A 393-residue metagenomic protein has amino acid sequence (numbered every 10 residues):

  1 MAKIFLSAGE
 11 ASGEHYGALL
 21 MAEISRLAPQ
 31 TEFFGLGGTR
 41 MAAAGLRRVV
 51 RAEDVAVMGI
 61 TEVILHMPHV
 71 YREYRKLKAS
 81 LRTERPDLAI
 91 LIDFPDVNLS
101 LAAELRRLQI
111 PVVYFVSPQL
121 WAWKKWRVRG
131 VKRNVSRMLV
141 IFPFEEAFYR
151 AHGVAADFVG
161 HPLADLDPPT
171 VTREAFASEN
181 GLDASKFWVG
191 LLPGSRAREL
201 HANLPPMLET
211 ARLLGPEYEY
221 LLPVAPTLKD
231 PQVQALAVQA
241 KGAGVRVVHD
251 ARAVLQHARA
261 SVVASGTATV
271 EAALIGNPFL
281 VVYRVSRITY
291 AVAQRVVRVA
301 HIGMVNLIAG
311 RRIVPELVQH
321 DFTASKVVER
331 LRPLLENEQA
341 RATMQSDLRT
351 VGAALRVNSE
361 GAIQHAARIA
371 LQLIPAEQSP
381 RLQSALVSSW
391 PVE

Functional and structural regions predicted by a protein language model:
M1-E393: Nucleotide-activated sugar donor-binding and catalytic core shared by glycosyltransferases and related lipid-linked
